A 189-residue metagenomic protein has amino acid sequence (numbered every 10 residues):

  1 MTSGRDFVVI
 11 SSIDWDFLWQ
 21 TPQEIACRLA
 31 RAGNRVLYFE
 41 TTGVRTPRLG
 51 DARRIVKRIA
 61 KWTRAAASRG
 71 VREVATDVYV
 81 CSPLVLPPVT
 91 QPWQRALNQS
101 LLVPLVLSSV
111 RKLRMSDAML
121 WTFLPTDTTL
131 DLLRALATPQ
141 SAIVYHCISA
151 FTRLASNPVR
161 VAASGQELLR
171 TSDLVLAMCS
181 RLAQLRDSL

Functional and structural regions predicted by a protein language model:
M1-W62: N-terminal subdomain of nucleotide-sugar transferases
I25, P104-R111, P158-V175: Membrane-proximal helix-turn-helix segments that form the acceptor-binding/catalytic region of lipid-linked
R35, A142, D173-L174: Well-ordered beta-strand positions
T41, F123, A177-C179: Replace "coordinates the UDP/GDP/TDP-sugar" with "coordinates nucleotide-activated sugar donors
V44-L113: A conserved catalytic-core segment of Leloir-type glycosyltransferases
M119-F123, A135-A150: Active-site proximal beta-strand in glycosyltransferases
T128, Y145-P158: A short, histidine- and acid-enriched strand-loop-helix "catalytic/donor-clamping" loop that lines the nucleotide-sugar
S172-L189: A short, active-site helix/loop in glycosyltransferases that binds the activated sugar's phosphate group
